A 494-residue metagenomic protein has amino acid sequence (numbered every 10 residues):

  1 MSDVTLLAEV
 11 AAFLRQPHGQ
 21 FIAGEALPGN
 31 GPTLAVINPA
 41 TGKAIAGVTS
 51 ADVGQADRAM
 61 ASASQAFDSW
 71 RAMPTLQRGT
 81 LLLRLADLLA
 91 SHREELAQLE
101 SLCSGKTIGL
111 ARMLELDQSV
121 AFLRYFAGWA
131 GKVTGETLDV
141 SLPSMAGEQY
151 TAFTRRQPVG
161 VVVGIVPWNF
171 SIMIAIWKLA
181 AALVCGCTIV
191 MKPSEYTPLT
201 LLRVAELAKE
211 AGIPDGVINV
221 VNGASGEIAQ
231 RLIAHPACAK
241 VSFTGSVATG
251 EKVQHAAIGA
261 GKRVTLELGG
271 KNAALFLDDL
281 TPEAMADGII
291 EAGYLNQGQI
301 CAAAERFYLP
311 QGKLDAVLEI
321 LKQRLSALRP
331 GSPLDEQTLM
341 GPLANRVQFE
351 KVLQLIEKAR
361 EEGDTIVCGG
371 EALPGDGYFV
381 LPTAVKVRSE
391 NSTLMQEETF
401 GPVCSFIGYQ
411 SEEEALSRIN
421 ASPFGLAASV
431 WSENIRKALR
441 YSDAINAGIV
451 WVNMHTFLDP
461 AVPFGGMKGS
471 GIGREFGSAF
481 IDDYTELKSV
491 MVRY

Functional and structural regions predicted by a protein language model:
M1-G47, T80, R84, V133-I165 (+5 more regions): Terminal low-complexity tails and localization/encapsulation signals of metabolic enzymes
T41-A46, C238, L275, R329 (+3 more regions): Conserved C-terminal structural/oligomerization subdomain of aldehyde/semialdehyde dehydrogenase
G42, R78, E100, G186 (+9 more regions): Residue-level signal for inorganic ion chemistry
A44-A51, A66-A72, V163-G164, A274-L277 (+5 more regions): Short, well-ordered beta-strand elements within core beta-sheets of diverse protein domains
I45-T134: Glycine-rich loop-to-alpha-helix module at the N-terminal edge of alpha/beta enzyme cores
F67, R71, A86-R93, A97 (+17 more regions): Structural signal for hydrophobic packing residues in well-ordered secondary-structure cores of soluble enzyme domains
T134-A284, Y409: Rossmann-like NAD(P) dinucleotide-binding subdomain of oxidoreductase/dehydrogenase enzymes
A248-S389, V452: ALDH superfamily catalytic-core signature
